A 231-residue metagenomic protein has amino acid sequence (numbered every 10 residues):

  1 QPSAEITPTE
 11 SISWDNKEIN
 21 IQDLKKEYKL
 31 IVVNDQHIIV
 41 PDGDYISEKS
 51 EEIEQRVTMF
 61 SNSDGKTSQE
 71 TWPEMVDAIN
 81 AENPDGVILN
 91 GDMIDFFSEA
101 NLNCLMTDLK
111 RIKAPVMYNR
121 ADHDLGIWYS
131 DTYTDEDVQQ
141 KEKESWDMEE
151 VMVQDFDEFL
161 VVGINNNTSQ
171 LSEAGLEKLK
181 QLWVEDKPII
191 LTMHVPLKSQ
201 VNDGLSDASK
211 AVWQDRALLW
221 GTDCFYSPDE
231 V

Functional and structural regions predicted by a protein language model:
P2-E99: N-terminal active-site segment of His-dependent metallophosphoesterases
P8-Q22, E99-P188, A208, V212-F225: Extended active-site neighborhood of metal-dependent phosphoesterases/phosphodiesterases
V32-N34, G86-D92, V116-D122, I164-N165 (+2 more regions): Active-site neighborhood of phospho(di)ester-bond hydrolases with catalytic His/Asp-centered motifs
Q36-I39, M93-F96, D122-I127, N166-Q170 (+1 more regions): Solvent-exposed loop/turn segments at secondary-structure junctions within structured extracellular/periplasmic domains
D42-D64, G204-P228: A solvent-exposed, charged loop/short amphipathic helix patch at secondary-structure junctions
G43, P84, Y129-S130, A174 (+1 more regions): Short, well-ordered secondary-structure micro-motifs
M75-D85, I112-K113, D157, E230-V231: A structural motif corresponding to the C-terminal end of an alpha-helix and its immediate exit/capping segment
E185-D207: Short acidic, glycine-rich surface-loop motifs adjacent to enzyme active sites
